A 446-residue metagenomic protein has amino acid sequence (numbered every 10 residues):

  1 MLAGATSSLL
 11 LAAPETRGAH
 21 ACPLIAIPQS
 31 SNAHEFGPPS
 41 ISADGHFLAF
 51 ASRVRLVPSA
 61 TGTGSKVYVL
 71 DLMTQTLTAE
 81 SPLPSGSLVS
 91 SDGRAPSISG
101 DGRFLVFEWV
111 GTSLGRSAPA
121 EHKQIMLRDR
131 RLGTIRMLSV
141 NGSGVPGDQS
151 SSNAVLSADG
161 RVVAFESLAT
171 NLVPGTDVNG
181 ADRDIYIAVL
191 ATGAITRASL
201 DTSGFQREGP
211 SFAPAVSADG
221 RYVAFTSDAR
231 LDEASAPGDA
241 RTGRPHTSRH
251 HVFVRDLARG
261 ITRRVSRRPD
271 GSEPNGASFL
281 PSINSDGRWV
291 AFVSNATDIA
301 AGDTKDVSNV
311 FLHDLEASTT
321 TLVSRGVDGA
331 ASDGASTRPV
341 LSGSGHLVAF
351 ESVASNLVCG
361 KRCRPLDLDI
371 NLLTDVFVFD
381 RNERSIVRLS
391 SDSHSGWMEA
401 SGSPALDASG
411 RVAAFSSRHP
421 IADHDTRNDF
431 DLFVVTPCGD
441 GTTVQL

Functional and structural regions predicted by a protein language model:
M1-L9: Bacterial N-terminal signal peptides
S8-G18: Signal peptide processing junction and immediate N-terminal pro/mature segment of secreted/exported proteins
R17-L446: Conserved "turn/edge" positions that cap or connect secondary-structure elements within repeat/scaffolded domains
